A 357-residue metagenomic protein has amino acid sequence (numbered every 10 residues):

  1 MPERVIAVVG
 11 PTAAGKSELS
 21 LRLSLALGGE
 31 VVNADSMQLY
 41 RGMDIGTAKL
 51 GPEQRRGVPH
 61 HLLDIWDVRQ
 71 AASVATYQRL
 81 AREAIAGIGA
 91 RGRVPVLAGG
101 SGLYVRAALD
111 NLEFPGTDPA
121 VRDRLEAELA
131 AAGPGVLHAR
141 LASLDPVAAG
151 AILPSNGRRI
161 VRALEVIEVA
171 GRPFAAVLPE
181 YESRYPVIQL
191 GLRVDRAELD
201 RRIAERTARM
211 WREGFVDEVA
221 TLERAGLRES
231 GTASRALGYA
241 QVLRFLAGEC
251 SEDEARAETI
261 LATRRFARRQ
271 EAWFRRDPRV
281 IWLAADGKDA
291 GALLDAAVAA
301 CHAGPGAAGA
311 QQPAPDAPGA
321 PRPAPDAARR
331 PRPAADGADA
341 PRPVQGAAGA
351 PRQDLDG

Functional and structural regions predicted by a protein language model:
M1-P321, D326-R332, G337-D339, P343-G357: Phosphate/pyrophosphate-binding catalytic cores of soluble transferases and nucleic-acid-acting enzymes
